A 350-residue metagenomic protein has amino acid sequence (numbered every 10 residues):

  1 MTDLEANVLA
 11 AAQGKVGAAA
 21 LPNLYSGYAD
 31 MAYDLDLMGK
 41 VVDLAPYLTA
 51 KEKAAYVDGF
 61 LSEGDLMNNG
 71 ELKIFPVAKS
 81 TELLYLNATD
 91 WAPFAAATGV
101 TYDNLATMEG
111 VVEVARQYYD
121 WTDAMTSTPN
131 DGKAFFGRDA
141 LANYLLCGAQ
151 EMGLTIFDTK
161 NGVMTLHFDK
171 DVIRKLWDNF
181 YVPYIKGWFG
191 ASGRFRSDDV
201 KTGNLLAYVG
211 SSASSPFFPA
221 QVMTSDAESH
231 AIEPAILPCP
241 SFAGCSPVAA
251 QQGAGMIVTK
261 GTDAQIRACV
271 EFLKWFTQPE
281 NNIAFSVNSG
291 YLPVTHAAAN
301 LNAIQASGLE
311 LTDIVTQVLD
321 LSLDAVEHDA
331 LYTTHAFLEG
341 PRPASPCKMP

Functional and structural regions predicted by a protein language model:
M1-L37, A50-K53, A243, R267 (+1 more regions): Conserved N-terminal structural module of periplasmic/extracytoplasmic solute-binding proteins
Q13, G70, K186, S225-A298: Extracytoplasmic/periplasmic substrate-recognition and gating elements
N23, G27-L83, S127-T128, A149 (+2 more regions): Hinge/lid segment of periplasmic solute-binding proteins
N23-S26, L206-S211: Paired acidic/hydrophobic, glycine-rich loop segments that form the ligand-binding mouth/hinge of periplasmic-binding
A45-D58, P93, V100-A106, P129 (+5 more regions): Short, solvent-exposed loop/beta-turn-alpha elements that line the ligand-binding surface or hinge of extracytoplasmic
M67-V77, E82, E109-T165: Extracytoplasmic/periplasmic solute-binding protein
V112-Y119, T159-G193: Glycine-centered hinge/linker elements that transmit conformational signals in sensory and ligand-binding systems
A250, D313-P350: C-terminal capping/gating helix-and-loop segments adjacent to ligand/active sites or protein-protein/ligand interfaces
